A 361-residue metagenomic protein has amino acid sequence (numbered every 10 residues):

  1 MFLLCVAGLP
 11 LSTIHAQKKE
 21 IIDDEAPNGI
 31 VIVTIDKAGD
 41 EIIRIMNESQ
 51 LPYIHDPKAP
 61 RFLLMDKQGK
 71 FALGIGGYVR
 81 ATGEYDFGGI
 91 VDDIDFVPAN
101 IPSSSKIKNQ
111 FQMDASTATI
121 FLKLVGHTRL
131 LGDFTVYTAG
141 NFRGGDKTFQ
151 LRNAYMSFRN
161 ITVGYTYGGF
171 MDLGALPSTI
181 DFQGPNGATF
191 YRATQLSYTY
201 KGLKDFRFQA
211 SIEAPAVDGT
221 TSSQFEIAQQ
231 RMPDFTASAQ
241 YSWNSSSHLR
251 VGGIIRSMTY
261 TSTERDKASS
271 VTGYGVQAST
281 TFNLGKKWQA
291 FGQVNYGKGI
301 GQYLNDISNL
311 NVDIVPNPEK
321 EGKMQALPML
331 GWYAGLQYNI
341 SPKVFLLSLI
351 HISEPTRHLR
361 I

Functional and structural regions predicted by a protein language model:
M1-K19: Bacterial Sec-dependent N-terminal signal peptides
I14-Y85: N-terminal periplasmic/intermembrane-space "pro-region" immediately following the signal or transit peptide
Y53, K67, N109-Q112, G145-T148 (+7 more regions): Replace "Gram-negative outer membrane beta-barrel proteins" with "bacterial and organellar outer membrane beta-barrel
P57-R61, I101-I107, S178-D181, T220-S222 (+2 more regions): Extracytoplasmic loops and strand-loop junctions of Gram-negative outer membrane beta-barrel proteins
D66-D93, S103-V217, T236, Q240-W243 (+2 more regions): Outer membrane beta-barrel
F87-V91, L151, S222, T263 (+1 more regions): Outer-membrane beta-barrel and related beta-rich outer-membrane complex signature in Gram-negative bacteria
Q289-M329, Y333-G335: Extracellular/periplasmic loop regions
I350-I361: Single conserved hydrophobic/aromatic residue that forms the stacking wall/gate of nucleotide- or nucleobase-binding
